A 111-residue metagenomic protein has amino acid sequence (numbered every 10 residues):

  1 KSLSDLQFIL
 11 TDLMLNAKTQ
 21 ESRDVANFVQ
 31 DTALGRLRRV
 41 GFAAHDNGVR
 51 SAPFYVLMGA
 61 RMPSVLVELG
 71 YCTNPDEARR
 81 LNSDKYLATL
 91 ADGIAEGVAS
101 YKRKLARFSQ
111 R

Functional and structural regions predicted by a protein language model:
K1-R111: Active-site-proximal helix/loop segments of hydrolytic enzymes
